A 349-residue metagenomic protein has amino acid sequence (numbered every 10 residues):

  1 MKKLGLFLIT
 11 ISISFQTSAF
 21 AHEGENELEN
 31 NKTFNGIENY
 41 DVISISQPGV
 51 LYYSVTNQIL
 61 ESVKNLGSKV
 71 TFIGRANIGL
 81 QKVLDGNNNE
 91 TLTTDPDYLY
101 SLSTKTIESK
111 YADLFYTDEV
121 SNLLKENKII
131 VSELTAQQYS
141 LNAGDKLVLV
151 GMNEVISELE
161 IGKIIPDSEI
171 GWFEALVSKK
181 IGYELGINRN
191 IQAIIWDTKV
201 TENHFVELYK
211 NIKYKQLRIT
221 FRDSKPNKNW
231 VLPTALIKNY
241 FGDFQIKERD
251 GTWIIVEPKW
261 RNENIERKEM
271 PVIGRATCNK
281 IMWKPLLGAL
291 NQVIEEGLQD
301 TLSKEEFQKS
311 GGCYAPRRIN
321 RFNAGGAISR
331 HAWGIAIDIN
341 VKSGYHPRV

Functional and structural regions predicted by a protein language model:
L4-F20: Sec-dependent N-terminal signal peptides of Gram-positive bacterial secreted proteins and lipoproteins
T17-Y40: Alpha-helical transmembrane segments
G36-D41, L51-V70, R75-D223: Basic-flanked hydrophobic alpha-helices used for secretion and membrane insertion
P48, K125-E126, K268-K280, G325-G326 (+1 more regions): Second-shell loop/turn segments in exported
Y139, G151, L290-G297, S343: Sec/Tat-exported extracytoplasmic proteins
L236, Y240-E306: Active-site acidic/histidine clusters and adjacent loop/turn architecture that either coordinate catalytic ions
L302-N320: Acidic helix-start/capping segments at beta-turn-to-alpha-helix junctions
A315-S343: Short, surface-exposed glycine/acidic/tryptophan-bearing loops
